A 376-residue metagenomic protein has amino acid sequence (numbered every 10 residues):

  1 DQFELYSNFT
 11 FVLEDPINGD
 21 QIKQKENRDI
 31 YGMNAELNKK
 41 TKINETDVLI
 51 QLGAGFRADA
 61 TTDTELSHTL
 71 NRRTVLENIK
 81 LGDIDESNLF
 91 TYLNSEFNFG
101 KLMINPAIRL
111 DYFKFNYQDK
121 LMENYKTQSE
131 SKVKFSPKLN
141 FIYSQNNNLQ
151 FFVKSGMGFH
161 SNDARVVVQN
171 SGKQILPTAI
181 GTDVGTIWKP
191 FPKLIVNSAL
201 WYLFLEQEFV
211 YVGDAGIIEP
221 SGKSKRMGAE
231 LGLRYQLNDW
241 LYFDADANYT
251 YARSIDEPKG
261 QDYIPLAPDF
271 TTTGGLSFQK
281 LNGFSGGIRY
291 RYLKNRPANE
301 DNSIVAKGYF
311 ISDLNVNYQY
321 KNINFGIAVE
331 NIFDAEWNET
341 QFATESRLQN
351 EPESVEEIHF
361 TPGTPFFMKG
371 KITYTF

Functional and structural regions predicted by a protein language model:
D1, L5, V48-A54, I104-I108 (+9 more regions): Transmembrane beta-strands of outer-membrane beta-barrel proteins
D1-K120, S144, L194-L200, D244: Face-selective signature of the C-terminal outer-membrane beta-barrel domain
D1-Q2, K39, F56-T62, F99-K101 (+9 more regions): Transmembrane beta-strands of outer-membrane beta-barrel pores
D1-T10, E65, S144, N148-G158 (+1 more regions): Membrane-embedded beta-barrel scaffold of Gram-negative outer-membrane proteins
P16-K25, T74-G82, K120-Q128, V167-K173 (+6 more regions): Extracellular loop and loop/strand-boundary signature of outer-membrane beta-barrel proteins
M33-K39, T91-F97, L139-Y143, V184-W188 (+7 more regions): Residues on the lipid-exposed face of transmembrane beta-strands in outer-membrane beta-barrel proteins
E36-K39, I43-E45, I50, W201-L203 (+2 more regions): Gram-negative outer-membrane beta-barrel transporters
F243, K294-N299, Y318-F376: C-terminal beta-signal and adjacent terminal beta-strands/loops of Gram-negative outer-membrane beta-barrel proteins
